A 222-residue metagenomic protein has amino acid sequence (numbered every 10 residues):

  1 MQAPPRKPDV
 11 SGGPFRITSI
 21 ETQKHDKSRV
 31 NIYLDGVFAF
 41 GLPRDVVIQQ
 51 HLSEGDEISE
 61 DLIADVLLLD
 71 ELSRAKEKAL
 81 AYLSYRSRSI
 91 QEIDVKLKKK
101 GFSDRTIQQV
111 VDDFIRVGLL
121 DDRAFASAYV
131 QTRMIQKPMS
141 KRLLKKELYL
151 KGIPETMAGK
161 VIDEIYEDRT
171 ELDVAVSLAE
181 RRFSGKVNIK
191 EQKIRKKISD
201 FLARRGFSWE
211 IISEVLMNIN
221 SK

Functional and structural regions predicted by a protein language model:
M1-K222: An alpha-helical, amphipathic repeat domain used for nucleic-acid recognition, typified by the mTERF helical solenoid
